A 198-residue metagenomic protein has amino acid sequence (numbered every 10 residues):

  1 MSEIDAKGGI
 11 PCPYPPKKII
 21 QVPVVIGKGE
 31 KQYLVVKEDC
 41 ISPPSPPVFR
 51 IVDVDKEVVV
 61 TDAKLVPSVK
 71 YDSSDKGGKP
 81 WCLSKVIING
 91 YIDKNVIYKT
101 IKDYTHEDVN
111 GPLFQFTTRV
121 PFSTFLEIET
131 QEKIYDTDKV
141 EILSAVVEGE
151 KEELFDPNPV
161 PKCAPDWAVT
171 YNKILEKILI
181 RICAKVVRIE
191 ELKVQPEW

Functional and structural regions predicted by a protein language model:
M1-W198: Viral structural modules
